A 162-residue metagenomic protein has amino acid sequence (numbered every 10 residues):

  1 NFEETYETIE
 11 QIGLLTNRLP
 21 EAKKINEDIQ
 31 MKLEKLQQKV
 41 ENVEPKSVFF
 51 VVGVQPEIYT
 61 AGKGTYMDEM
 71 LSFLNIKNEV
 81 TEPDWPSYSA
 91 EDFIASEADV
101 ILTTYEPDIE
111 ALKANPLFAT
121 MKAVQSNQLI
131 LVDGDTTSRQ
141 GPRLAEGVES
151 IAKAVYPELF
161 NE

Functional and structural regions predicted by a protein language model:
N1-L15, S87-Q125, L131: Acidic/His-rich segments in extracytoplasmic proteins that coordinate ligands and/or metal ions
N1-Q55, K77-E82, N127-E162: Extracytoplasmic substrate-binding proteins
E10-Q11, G62-Y66, N115-F118, L144-E146: Short, glycine/charged-enriched secondary-structure capping and boundary segments
Q37, Y59-K63, K113: Short, well-ordered secondary-structure micro-motifs
V40-Q55, E69, I94-I109: Solvent-exposed helix-coil-helix hairpins and adjacent flexible coil/strand "hinge" segments
P56-Y59, P83-P86, E110, P116-K122 (+2 more regions): Flexible, active-site-adjacent loop/turn segments at secondary-structure boundaries
Y59-P86: Alpha-helical, coiled-coil/dimerization segments enriched in small aliphatic residues
